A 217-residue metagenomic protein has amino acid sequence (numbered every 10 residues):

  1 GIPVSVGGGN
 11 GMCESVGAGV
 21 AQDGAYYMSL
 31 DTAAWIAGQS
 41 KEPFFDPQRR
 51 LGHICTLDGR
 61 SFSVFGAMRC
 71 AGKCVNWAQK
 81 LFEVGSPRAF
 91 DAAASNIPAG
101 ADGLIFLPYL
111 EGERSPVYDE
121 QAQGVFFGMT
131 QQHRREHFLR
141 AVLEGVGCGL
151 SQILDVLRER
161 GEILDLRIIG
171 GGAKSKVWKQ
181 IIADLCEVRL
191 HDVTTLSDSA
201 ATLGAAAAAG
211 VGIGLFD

Functional and structural regions predicted by a protein language model:
G1-I169, A173-D217: Active-site core segments that coordinate phosphate-bearing ligands/cofactors across diverse enzyme families
